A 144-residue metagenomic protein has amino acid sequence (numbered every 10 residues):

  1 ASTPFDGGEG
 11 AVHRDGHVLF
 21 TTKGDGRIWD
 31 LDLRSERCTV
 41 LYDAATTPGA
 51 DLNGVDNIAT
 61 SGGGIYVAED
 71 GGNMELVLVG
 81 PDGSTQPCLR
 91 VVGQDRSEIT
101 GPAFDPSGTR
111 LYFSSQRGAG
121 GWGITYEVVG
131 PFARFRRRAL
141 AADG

Functional and structural regions predicted by a protein language model:
A1-G144: Sequence/structural signature of beta-propeller domains
